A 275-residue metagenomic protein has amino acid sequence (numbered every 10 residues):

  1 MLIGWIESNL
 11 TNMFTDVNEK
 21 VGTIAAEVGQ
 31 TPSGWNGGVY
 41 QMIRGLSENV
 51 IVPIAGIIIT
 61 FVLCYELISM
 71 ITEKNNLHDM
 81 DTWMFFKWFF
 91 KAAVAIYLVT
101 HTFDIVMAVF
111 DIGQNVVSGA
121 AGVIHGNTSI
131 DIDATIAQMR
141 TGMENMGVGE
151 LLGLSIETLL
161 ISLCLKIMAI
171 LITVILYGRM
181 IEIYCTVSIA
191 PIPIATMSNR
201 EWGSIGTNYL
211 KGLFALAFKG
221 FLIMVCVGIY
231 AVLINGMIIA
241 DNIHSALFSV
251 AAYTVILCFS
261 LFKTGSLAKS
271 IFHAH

Functional and structural regions predicted by a protein language model:
M1-I58: Binding/recognition "hotspot" determinant
M1-I6, M80-L98, T102, G206-A215: Alpha-helical transmembrane segments and their helix-start/interface "positive-inside/aromatic belt" motifs in integral
I43-V52, W83, K87-F90, E144 (+4 more regions): Alpha-helical membrane-interface segments at transmembrane helix boundaries
G56, T60-T72, I223-I238: Juxtamembrane "helix exit" motif at the C-terminal ends of alpha-helical transmembrane segments in multi-pass membrane
I58-V94, I189-G203: Hydrophobic transmembrane alpha-helix segments characteristic of membrane transport and insertion machinery
A93-I189, I223, V227-F272: Non-cytosolic segments of integral membrane proteins
I194-K211, I239-A240, S270-H273: Alpha-helical transmembrane segments
G212-M224: Alpha-helical transmembrane segments of multi-pass membrane proteins
